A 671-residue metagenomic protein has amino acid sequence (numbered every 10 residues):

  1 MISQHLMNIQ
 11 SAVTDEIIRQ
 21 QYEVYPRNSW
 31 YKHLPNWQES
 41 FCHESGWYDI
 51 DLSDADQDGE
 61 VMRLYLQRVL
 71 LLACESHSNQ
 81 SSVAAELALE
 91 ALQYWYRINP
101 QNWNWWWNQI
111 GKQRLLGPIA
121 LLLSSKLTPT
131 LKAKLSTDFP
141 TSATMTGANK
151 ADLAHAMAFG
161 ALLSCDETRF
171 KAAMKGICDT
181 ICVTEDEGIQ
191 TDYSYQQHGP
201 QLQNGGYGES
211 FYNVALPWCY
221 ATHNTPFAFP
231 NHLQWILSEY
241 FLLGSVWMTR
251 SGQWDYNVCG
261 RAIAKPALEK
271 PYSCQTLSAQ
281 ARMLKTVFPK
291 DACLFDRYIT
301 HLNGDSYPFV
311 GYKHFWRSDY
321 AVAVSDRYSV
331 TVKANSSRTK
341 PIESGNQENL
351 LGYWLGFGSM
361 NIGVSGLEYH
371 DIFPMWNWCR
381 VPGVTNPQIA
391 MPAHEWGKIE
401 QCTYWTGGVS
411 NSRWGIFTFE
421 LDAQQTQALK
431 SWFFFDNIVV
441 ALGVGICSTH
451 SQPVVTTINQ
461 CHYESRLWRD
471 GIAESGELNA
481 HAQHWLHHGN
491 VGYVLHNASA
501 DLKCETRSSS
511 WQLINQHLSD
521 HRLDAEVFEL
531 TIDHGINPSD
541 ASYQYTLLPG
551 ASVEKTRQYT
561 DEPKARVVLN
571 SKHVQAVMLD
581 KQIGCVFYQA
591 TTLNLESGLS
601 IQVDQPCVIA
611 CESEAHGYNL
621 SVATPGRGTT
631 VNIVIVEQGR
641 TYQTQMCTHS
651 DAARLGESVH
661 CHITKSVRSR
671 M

Functional and structural regions predicted by a protein language model:
M1-Y31: Extreme N-terminal leader/anchor segments
H5, T14, D166, S552-K555 (+2 more regions): Alpha-helix capping and helix-coil boundary motifs
D15, R19-Y22, L34-W254: Aromatic-lined, polymer-binding surfaces characteristic of secreted/periplasmic polysaccharide-degrading enzymes
Y22-E23, W30, S40-F41, A88 (+5 more regions): Intrinsically disordered, low-complexity regions enriched in Ser/Pro/Gly/Gln/His and often acidic
E39, Y48, V586-T592, A652: Assembly/interface hotspot detector across virion components, adhesins/toxins, and nucleic-acid enzymes
W218-T641: Extended polysaccharide-engagement surfaces of secreted carbohydrate-active enzymes
R317, A541-Q544, D651-M671: C-terminal beta-strand-rich structural cap/linker in extracellular carbohydrate-active enzymes
T644-A652: Solvent-exposed serine/threonine-rich low-complexity stretches and specific carbohydrate-binding patches
